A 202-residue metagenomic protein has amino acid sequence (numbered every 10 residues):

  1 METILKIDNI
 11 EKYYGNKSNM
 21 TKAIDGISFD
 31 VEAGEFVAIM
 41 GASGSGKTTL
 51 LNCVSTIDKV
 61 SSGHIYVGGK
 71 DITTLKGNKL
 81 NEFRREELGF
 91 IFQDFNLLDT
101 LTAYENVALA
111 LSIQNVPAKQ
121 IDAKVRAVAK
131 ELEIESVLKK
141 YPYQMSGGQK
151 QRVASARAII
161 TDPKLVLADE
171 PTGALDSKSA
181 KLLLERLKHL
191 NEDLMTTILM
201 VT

Functional and structural regions predicted by a protein language model:
E2-T202: ABC family nucleotide-binding domain
